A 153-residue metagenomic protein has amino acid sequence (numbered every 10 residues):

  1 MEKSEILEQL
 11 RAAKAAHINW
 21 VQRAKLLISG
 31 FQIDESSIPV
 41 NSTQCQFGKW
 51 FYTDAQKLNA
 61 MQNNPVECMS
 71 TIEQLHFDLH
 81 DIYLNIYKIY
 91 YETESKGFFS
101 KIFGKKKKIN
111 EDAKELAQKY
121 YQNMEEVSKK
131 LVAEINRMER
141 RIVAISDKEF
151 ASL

Functional and structural regions predicted by a protein language model:
M1-L153: N-terminal membrane-sensor/transducer module of prokaryotic signaling receptors
